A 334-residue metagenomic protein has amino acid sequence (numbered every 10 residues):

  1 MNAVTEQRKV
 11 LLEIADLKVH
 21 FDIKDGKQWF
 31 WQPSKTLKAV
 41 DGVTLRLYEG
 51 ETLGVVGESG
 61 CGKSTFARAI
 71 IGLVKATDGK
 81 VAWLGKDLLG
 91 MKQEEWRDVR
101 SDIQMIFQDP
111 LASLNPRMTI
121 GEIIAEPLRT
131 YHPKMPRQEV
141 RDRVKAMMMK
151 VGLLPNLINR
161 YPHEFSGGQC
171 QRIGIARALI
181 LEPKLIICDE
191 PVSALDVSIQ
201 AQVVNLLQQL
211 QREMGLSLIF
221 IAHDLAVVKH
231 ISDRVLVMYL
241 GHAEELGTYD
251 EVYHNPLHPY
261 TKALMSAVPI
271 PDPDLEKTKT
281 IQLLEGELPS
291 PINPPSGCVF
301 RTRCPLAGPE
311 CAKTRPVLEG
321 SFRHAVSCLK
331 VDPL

Functional and structural regions predicted by a protein language model:
V4-R8, K24-W31, T248-L334: Charged, flexible cofactor/metal-binding loops and thiol motifs
F30-P33, L88-Q104, T130-P133, R137 (+2 more regions): ABC ATPase NBD coupling module
G79-D87: Conserved ABC transporter NBD signature motif
D87, Q138-N156, M265-S266: Conserved ABC ATPase "signature" region
Y161-F165, Q169: Conserved ABC ATPase signature
I180-K184: A short, proline-enriched helix->beta-strand linker immediately N-terminal to the Walker B motif in ABC-type P-loop
P191, L195, I199-E276: P-loop NTP-binding/switch modules centered on Walker-like glycine-rich loops
